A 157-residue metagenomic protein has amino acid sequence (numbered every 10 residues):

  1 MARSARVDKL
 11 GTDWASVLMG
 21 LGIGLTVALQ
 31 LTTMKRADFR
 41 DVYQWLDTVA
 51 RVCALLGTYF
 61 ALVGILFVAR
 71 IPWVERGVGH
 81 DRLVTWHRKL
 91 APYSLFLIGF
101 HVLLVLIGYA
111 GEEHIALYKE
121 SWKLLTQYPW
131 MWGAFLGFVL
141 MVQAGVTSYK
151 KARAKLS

Functional and structural regions predicted by a protein language model:
M1-S157: Membrane-embedded alpha-helical bundles that constitute the cytochrome b-like, heme-associated redox core of multi-pass
